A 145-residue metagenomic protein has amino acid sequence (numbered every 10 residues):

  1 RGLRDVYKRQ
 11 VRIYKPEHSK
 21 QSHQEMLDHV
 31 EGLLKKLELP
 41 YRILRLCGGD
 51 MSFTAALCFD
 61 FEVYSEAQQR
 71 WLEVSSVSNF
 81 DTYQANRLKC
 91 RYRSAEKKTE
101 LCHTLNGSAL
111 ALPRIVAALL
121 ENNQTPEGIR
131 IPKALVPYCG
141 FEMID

Functional and structural regions predicted by a protein language model:
R1-Y7: Short, small-residue-biased leader/transition segments that mark boundaries at the very start of proteins
K8-D145: TRNA-recognition modules of translation machinery and tRNA-sensing kinases, especially anticodon-binding
